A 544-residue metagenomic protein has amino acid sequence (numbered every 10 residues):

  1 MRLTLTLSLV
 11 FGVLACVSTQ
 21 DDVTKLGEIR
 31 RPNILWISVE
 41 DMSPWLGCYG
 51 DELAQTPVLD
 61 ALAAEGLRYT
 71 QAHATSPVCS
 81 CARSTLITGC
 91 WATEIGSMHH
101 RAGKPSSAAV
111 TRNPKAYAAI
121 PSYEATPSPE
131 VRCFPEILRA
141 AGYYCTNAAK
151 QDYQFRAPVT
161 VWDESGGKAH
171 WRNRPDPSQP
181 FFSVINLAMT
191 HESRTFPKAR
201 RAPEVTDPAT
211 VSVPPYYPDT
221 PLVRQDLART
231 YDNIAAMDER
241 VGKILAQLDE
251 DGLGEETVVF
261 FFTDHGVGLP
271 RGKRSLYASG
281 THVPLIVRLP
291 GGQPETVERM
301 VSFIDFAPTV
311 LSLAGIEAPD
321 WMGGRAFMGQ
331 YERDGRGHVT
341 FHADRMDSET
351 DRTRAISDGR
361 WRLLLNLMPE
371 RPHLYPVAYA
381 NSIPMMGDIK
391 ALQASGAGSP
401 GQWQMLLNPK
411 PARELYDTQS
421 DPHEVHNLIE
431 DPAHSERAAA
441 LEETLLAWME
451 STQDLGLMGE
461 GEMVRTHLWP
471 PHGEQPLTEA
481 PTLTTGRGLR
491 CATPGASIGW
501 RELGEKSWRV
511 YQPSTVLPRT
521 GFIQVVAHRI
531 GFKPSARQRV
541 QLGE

Functional and structural regions predicted by a protein language model:
L14-A15: C-terminal motif of bacterial Sec signal peptides marking the signal peptidase cleavage site
D22, I429, E436-E443, E450-E544: Short, compositionally stereotyped local motifs that mark structural "simplifiers"
D22, L26-P32, P44-L53, P77 (+9 more regions): Active-site-proximal cap/lid insertion segments
R30-L35, E65-T70, A140-C145, S178-F182 (+3 more regions): Loop/turn elements at helix/coil->beta-strand transitions in domains of secreted/extracellular proteins
W36-S38, S43-P129, Y143: Active-site segment of extracytoplasmic enzymes that catalyze sulfate/phosphate-ester chemistry
C48-A54, R68-C90, M98-P105, N147-R156 (+3 more regions): Short, solvent-exposed turn/loop segments enriched in Gly/Ser/Thr/Pro and often Arg
P57, L86, K150, F155-V159 (+5 more regions): Polar, surface-exposed loop/tail segments that function as active-site lids or cofactor/substrate-recognition elements
I316-E414, T466-T484: C-terminal cap/loop subdomain of S1 sulfatases and analogous C-terminal strand-loop tails that border
